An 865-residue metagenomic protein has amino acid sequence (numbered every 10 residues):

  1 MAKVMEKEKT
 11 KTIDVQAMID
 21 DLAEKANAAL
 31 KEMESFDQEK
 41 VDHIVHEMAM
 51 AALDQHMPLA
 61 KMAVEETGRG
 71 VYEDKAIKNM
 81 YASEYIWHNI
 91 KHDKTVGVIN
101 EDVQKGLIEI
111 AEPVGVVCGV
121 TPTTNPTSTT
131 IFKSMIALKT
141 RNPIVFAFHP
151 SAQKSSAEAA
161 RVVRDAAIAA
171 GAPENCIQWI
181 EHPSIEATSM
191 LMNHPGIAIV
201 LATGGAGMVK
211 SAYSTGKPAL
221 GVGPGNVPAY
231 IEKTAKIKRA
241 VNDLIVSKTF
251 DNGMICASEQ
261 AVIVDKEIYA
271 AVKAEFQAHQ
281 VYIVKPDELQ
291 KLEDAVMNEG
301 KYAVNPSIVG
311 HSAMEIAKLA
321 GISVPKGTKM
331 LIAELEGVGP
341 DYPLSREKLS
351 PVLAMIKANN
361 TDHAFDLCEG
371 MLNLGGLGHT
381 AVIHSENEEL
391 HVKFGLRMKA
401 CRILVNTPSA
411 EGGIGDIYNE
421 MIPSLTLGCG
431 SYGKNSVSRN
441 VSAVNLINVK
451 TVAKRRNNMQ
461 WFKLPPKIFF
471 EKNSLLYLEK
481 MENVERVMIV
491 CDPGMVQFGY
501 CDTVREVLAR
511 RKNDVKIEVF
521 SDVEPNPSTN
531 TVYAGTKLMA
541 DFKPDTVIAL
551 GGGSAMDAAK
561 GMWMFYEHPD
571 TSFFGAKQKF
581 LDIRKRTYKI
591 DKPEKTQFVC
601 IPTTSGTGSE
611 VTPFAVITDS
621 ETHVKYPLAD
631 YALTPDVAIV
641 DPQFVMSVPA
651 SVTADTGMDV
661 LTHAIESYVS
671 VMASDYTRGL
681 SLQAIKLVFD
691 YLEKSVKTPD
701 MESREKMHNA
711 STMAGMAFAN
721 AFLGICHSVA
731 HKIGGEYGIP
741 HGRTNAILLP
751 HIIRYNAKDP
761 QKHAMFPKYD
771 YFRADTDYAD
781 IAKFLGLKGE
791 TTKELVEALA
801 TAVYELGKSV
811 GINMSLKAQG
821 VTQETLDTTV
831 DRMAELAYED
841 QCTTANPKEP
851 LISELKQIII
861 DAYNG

Functional and structural regions predicted by a protein language model:
A2-I108, I136, A278: N-terminal Rossmann-like NAD(P)+-binding subdomain of aldehyde/semialdehyde dehydrogenases
A2-K11, Q16-A23, D42, Y282-D287 (+2 more regions): C-terminal segments
E6, I13, I131, V209-G339: ALDH superfamily catalytic-core signature
K94, A159, N530-Q643: Glycine/threonine-rich beta-strand-loop-alpha-helix active-site module that forms ligand/phosphate-binding
V98-R239: Rossmann-like NAD(P) dinucleotide-binding subdomain of oxidoreductase/dehydrogenase enzymes
A270, A278, V611-A721: Carboxylate- and glycine-rich phosphate/diphosphate-binding segment that chelates Mg2+/Mn2+
M459-T546, L816: ATP/NTP phosphate-donor binding region
E736, G742-T825, G865: Gly/Pro-rich interdomain helix-loop hinge
